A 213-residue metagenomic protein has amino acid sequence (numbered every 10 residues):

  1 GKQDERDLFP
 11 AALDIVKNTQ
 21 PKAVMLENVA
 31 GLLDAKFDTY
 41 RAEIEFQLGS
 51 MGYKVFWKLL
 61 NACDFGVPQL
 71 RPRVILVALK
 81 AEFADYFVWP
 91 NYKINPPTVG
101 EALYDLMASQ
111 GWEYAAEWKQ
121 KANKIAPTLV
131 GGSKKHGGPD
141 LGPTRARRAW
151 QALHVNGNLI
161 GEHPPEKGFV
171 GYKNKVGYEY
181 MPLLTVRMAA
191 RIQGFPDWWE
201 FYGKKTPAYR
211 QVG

Functional and structural regions predicted by a protein language model:
G1-A152: Class I S-adenosyl-L-methionine
A108-V212: C-terminal target-recognition/interaction regions appended to catalytic cores
